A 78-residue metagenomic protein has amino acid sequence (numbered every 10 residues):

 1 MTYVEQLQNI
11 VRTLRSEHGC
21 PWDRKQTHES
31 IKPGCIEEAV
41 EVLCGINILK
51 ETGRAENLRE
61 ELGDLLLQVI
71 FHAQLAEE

Functional and structural regions predicted by a protein language model:
M1-N57: Extended low-complexity intrinsically disordered regions
A55-L62, L66-E78: Hydrophobic/aromatic-rich structural module bridging two neighboring secondary-structure elements via a short loop
